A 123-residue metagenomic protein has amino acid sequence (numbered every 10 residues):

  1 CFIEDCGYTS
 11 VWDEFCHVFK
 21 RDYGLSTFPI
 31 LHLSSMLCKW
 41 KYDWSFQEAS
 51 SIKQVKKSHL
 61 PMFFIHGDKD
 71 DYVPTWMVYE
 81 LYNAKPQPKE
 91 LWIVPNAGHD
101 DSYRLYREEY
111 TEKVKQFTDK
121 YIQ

Functional and structural regions predicted by a protein language model:
C1-W44, K53: Hydrolase active-site cap/lid region
F2, L91-W92: Hydrophobic/aromatic anchor residues within beta-strands of the central parallel beta-sheet of Rossmann-like
E14-F15, T75, R104: Short, well-ordered secondary-structure micro-motifs
F19-Y23, Y82, E108-Y110: Short, hinge-like loop/turn segments at secondary-structure boundaries
S51, L60, P74-N83: Short alpha-helix in the alpha/beta-hydrolase fold that links the catalytic acid
K57-H59, F64-H66, D70: Short beta-strand/loop motif that positions the catalytic acidic residue of the alpha/beta-hydrolase fold
V94-D101, R107: Histidine-bearing beta->alpha loop at or near hydrolase active sites
R104-Q123: Catalytic active-site module of serine/aspartate enzymes centered on a nucleophile-bearing elbow/loop
